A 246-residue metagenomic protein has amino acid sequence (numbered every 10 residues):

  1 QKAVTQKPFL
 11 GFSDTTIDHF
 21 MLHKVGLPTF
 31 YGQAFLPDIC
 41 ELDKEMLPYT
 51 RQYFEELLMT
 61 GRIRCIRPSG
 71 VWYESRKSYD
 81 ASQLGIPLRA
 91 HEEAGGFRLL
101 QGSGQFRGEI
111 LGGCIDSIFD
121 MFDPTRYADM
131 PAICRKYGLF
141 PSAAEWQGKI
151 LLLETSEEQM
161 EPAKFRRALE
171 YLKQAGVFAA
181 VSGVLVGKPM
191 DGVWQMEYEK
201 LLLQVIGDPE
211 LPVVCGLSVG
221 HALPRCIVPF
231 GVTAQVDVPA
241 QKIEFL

Functional and structural regions predicted by a protein language model:
Q1-L36, P212: Short, acidic/small-residue loops that bind anionic groups at enzyme active sites
K2-V4, S103, I110, A143-E145 (+3 more regions): Solvent-exposed alpha-helices and their adjacent loops that cap or buttress functional pockets in soluble metabolic
L10, I150-E154, L185: Structural motif
S13, I17, Y49, E109-S117 (+3 more regions): Conserved active-site and cofactor/substrate-binding residues in soluble primary-metabolism enzymes
H19, E55, I115-D123, R166-L169 (+2 more regions): Predominant activation on well-ordered alpha-helical scaffold segments within soluble catalytic domains
P28-D116: Conserved anion/nucleotide-ligand pocket segment
I110-P162: Oxyanion-binding "anion nests"
T155, Q159-L246: C-terminal active-site/capping subdomain that shapes the small-molecule cofactor and substrate pocket of enzyme
